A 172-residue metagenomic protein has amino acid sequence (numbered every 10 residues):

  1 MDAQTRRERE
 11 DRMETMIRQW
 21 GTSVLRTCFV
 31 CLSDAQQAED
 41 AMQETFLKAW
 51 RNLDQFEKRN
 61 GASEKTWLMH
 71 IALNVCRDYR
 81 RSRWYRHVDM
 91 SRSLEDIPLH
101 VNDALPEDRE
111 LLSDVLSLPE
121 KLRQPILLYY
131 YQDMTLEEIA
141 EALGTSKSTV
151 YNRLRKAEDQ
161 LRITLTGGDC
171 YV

Functional and structural regions predicted by a protein language model:
M1-S23, V30, D54, D108-L112 (+3 more regions): N-terminal module of bacterial RNA polymerase sigma factors
R6, F46-G61, R83-W84: Sigma70-family region 2
I17, L25, A35-N52: Conserved RNAP core-binding helix
D40-L47, A62-N74: Structural recognition of an alpha-helix C-terminal capping motif at a helix-to-coil junction
Q55, H70-M90: Arg/Lys-rich amphipathic alpha helix in sigma70-family domain 2
L73, E137, L143-G168: DNA-recognition helix of helix-turn-helix
R86-S113: Internal acidic/polar
P125-Y129: A short pre-motif secondary-structure segment
